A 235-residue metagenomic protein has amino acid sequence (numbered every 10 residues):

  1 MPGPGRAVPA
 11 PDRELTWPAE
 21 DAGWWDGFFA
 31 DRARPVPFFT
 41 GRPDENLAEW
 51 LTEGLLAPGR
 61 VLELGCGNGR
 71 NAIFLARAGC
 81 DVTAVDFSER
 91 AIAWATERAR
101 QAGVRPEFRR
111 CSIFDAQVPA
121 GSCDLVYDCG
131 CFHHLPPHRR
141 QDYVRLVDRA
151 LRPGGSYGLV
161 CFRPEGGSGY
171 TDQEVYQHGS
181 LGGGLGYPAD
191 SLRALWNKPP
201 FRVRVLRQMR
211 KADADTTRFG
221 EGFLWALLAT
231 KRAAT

Functional and structural regions predicted by a protein language model:
M1-L62, N68-V118, L135-L146, A150 (+1 more regions): Class I (Rossmann-like) S-adenosyl-L-methionine-dependent methyltransferase catalytic domain, capturing the SAM-binding
V118-V126: A short acidic, Gly/Pro-enriched loop at the edge of an enzyme's catalytic core that lines a small-molecule cofactor
G130-H134: Short catalytic micro-motifs in class I SAM-dependent methyltransferases
